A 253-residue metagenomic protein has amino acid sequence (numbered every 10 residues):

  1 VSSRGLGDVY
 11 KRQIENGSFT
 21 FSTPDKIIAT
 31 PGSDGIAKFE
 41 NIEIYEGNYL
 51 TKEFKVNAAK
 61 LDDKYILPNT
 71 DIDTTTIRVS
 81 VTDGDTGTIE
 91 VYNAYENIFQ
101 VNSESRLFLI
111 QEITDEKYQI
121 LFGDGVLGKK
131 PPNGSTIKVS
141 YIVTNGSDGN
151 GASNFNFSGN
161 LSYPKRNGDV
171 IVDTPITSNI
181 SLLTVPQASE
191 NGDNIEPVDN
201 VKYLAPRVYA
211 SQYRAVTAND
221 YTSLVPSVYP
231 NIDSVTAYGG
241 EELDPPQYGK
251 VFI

Functional and structural regions predicted by a protein language model:
V1-Y10: Single conserved hydrophobic/aromatic residue that forms the stacking wall/gate of nucleotide- or nucleobase-binding
Y10-K11, V79, I137, V225: Buried hydrophobic packing residues in well-ordered domains
R12-K26: Short beta-strand and beta-hairpin "edge-sheet" elements
F21, Y118-F122, V251-I253: A generic structural motif
A29-G87, Q119-I120, K129-A215, Y248: Acidic, glycine-rich low-complexity/disordered segments
D71, L109-E112, K129-K130, V228 (+2 more regions): Replace "in large, NTP-powered and nucleic-acid-processing enzymes" with "in large, NTP-powered factors and other
T76-G123, L127-K129: Extracellular/luminal ectodomains and secreted, surface-exposed scaffolds of diverse proteins
Q212-I253: Carbohydrate-recognition loop of C-type lectin domains
